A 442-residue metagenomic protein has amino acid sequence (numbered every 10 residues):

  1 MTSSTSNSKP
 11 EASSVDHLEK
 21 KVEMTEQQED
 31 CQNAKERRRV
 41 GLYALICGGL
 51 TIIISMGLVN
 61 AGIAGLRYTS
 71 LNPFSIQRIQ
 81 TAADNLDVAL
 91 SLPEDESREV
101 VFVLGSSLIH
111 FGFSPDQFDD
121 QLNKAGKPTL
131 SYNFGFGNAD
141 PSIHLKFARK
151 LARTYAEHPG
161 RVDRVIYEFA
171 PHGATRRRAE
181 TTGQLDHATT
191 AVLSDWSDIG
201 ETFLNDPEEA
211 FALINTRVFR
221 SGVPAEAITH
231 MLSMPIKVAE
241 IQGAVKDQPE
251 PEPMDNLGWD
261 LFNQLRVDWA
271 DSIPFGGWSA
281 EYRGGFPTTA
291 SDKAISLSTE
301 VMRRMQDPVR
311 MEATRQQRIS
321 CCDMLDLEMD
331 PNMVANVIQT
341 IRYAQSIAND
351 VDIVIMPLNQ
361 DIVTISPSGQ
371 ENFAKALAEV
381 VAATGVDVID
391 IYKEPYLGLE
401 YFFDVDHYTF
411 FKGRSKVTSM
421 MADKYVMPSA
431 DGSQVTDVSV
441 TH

Functional and structural regions predicted by a protein language model:
M1-V40: N-terminal Lys/Arg-rich, disordered targeting/topogenic segments
L42-A64: Hydrophobic membrane-insertion alpha-helices, especially the h-region of bacterial N-terminal signal peptides
A61-L130, K146-R149: Membrane/wall-proximal cationic-aromatic binding patches
L104, L108-F203: Membrane-embedded segments
T182-I347, T436-H442: Secreted/periplasmic serine-hydrolase-like ester/acetyl group-modifying domain
M305-R310, T314-R315, I319-C322, M356-A374: Active-site His/acidic residue clusters
V337-D352, V380-V388: A structural motif corresponding to the C-terminal end of an alpha-helix and its immediate exit/capping segment
I365-H442: C-terminal regions of proteins
